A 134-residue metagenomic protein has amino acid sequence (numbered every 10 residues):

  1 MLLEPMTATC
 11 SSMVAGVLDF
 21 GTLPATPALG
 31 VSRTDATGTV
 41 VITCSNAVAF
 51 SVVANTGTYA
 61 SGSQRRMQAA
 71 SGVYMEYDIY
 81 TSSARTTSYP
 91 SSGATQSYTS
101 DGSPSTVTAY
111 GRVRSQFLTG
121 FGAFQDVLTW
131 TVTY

Functional and structural regions predicted by a protein language model:
M1-A69, T95-Y134: N-terminal small/polar-rich segments of proteins
N55-G57, D78-S82: Predominantly extracellular/luminal cell-surface or secreted proteins
A70-Y77, T87: Contiguous segments within soluble domain cores/interaction surfaces
S82-G102: Extracellular beta-sheet repeat scaffolds used for adhesion and glycan interaction
